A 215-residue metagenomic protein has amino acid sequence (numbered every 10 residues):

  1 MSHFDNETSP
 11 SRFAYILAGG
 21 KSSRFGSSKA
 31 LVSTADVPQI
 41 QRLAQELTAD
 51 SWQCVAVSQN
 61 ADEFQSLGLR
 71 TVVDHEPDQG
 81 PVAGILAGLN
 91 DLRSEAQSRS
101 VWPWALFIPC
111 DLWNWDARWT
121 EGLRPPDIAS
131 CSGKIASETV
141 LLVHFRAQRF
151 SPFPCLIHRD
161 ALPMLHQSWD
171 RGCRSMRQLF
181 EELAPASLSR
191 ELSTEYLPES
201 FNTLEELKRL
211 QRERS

Functional and structural regions predicted by a protein language model:
H3-P152, L156-C173, E181-P198, L204-E205 (+1 more regions): Nucleotide and nucleotide-moiety/phosphate-recognizing core
Q211-R214: Long, highly charged low-complexity segments
